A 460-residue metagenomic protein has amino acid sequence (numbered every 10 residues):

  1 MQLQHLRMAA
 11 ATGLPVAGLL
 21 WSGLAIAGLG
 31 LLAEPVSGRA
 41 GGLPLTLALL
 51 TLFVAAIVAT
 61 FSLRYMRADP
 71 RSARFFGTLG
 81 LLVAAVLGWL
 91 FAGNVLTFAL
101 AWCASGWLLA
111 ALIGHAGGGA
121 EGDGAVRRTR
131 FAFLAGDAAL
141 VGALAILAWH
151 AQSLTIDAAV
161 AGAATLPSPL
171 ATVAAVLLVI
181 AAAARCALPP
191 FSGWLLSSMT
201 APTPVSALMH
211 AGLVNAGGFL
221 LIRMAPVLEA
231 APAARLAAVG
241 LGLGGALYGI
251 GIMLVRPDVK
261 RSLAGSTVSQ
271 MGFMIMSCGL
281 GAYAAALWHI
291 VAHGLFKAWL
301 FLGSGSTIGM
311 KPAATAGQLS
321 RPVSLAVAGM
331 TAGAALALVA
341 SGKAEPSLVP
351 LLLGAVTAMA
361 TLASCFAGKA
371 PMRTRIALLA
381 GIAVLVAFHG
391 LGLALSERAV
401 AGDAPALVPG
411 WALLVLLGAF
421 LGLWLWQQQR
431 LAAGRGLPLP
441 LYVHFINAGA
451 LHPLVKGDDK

Functional and structural regions predicted by a protein language model:
M1-A17, R67-L81, L96-A99, G117-A139 (+5 more regions): Membrane-interfacial loop-to-helix junctions in multi-pass inner-membrane proteins
M1-G77, D157-A158: Transmembrane helix-loop-helix hairpins at membrane boundaries of multipass inner-membrane proteins
M1-H5, K369-G390, V400-K460: Membrane-interface and transmembrane segments of multi-pass membrane proteins
G18-S22, L31-L43, V54, V173-L236 (+1 more regions): Short helix-boundary/re-entrant hairpin motifs in multi-pass inner-membrane proteins
A27, A85-A92, L140-S153, N215-V227 (+3 more regions): Hydrophobic alpha-helical transmembrane segments in multi-pass integral membrane proteins
A40-G117, G136-A138, A211, A237-G281: Internal transmembrane alpha-helices of multipass membrane proteins
L81, A85-G162, G272-A313: Alpha-helical multi-pass transmembrane bundles of energy-transducing inner-membrane proteins
V214, R321-L336, L351-T361, I376-L395 (+1 more regions): Hydrophobic membrane-spanning alpha-helices of multi-pass integral membrane proteins
